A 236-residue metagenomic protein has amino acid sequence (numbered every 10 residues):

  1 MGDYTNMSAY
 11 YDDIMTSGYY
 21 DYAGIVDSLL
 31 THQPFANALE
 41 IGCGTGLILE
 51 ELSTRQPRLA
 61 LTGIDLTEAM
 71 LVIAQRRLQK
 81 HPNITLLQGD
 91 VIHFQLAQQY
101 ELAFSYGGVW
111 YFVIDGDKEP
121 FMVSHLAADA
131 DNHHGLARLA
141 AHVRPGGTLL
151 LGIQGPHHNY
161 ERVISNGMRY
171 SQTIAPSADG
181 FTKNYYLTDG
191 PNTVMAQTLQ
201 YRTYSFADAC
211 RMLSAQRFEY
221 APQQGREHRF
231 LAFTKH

Functional and structural regions predicted by a protein language model:
M1-Q33: Conserved class I S-adenosyl-L-methionine
F35-G44: Conserved class I S-adenosyl-L-methionine
L47-H93: Class I SAM-dependent methyltransferase SAM/SAH-binding core
Q95-A103: A short acidic, Gly/Pro-enriched loop at the edge of an enzyme's catalytic core that lines a small-molecule cofactor
S105-G107: A short beta-strand submotif of the Rossmann-like class I SAM-dependent methyltransferase core that lines
V123-P145: A short glycine-rich, Lys/Arg-flanked "PGG" loop and its adjoining helix->strand segment in the class I
L150-M212: SAM-dependent methyltransferase
D208, M212-H236: C-terminal lobe and adjacent flexible extensions of AdoMet/dcAdoMet transferase-like proteins
